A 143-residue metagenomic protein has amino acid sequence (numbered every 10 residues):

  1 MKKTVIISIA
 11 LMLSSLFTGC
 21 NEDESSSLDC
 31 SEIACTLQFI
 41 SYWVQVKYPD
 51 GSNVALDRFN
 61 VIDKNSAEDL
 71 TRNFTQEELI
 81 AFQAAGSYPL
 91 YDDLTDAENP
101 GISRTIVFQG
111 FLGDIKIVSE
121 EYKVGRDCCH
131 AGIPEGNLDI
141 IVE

Functional and structural regions predicted by a protein language model:
V5-S14: Sec-dependent N-terminal signal peptides
S14-S41: Bacterial Sec-dependent N-terminal signal peptides
D29-I33, D114-E143: Extracellular beta-sheet/turn segments enriched in Thr/Pro/Gly and aliphatic residues
Q45-V54: Structural motif
A55-R104: Tryptophan-paired
F59-N65, T75, F111-L112, K116-K123: Cell-envelope/extracellular anchoring and linker segments
I102-L112: A short, solvent-exposed beta-strand micro-motif common in secreted/extracellular proteins
